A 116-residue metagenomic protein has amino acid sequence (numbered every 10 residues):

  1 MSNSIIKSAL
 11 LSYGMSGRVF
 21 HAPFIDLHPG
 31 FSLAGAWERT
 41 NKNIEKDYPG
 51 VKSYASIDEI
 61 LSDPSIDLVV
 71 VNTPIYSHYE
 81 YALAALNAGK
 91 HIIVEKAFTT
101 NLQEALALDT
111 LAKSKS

Functional and structural regions predicted by a protein language model:
M1-Y48: N-terminal Rossmann-like dinucleotide-binding module
S8, G35-A36, S53, A82 (+1 more regions): Small side chains
I25, D109-A112: Conserved hydrophobic residues forming the short capping helix/wall of the S-adenosyl-L-methionine
H28, Y48, D63-P64, K115: Acidic-histidine catalytic/liganding microenvironments
N41, A105, A112: Short amphipathic alpha-helical/adjacent loop interface patches that line ligand and macromolecule-binding sites
V51-D109: Beta-loop-alpha module in the N-terminal Rossmann-like domain of NAD(P)-dependent dehydrogenases, especially those
A88, S114-K115: Helix C-cap/helix->beta junction micro-motif
